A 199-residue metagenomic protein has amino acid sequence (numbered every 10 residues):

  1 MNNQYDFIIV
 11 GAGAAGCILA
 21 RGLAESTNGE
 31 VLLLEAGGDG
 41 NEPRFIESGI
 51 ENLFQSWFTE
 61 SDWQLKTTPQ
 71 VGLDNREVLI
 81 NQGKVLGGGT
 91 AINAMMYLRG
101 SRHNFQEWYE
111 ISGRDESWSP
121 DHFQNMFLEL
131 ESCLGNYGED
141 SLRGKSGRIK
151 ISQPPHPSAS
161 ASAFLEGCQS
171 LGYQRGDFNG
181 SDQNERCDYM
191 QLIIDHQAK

Functional and structural regions predicted by a protein language model:
M1-L128: N-terminal glycine-rich phosphate/pyrophosphate-binding loop and immediately adjacent elements
A91, S112-K199: Conserved redox-cofactor binding core of oxidoreductases
